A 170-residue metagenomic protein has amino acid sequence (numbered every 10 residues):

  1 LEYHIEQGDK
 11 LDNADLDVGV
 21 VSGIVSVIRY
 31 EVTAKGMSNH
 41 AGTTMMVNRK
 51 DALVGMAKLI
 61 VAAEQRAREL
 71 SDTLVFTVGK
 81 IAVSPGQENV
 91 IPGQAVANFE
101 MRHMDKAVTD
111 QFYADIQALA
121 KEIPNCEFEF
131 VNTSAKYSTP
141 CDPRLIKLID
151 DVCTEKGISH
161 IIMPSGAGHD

Functional and structural regions predicted by a protein language model:
L1-A107, S134: Midchain, well-structured core segments that form catalytic/ion-binding scaffolds
D17, I116-Q117, R144-K147: Charged helix-capping and loop-helix junction motifs
T44-V47, Q111, P140-C141: Short, solvent-exposed loop/turn segments at secondary-structure boundaries
A67-F76, I123-E127, C153-I158: Short secondary-structure junctions
V90, V108-F112, I161-I162: Extended hydrophobic-aromatic, low-complexity segments
F112-A120: Short amphipathic alpha-helices in soluble, non-transmembrane regions that often serve as interface/regulatory elements
E129-D170: An extended, acidic, His-containing surface patch that forms the Zn2+-binding/catalytic region of metallohydrolases
